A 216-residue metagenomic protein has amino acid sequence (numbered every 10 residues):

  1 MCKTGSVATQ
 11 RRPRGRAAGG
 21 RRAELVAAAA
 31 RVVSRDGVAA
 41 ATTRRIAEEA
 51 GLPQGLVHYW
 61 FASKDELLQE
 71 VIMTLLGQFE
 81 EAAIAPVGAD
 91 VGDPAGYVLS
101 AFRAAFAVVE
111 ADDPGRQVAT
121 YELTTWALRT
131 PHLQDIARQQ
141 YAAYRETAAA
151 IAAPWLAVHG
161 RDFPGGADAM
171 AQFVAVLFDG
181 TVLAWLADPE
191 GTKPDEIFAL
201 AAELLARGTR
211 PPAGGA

Functional and structural regions predicted by a protein language model:
M1-G20, R31, P212-A216: N-terminal intrinsically disordered/low-complexity leader segments
E24, A28-E66, E70: Helix-turn-helix
F61, E122-R129: Short helix-capping/turn signature of helix-turn-helix
E70, I84-Q117, A167-V174: Hydrophobic alpha-helical connector segments
M73-F79: Short, basic, alpha-helical segments at the C-terminal edge of helix-turn-helix-like DNA-binding modules
E80-E81, D113-Y121, P131-A157, A199: Amphipathic alpha-helical packing segments from all-alpha helical-bundle domains
D90, A127, W185-P189: Secondary-structure edge/capping motif, primarily at the C-terminal ends of alpha-helices and the immediately following
H132-R138, A142, W155-A216: Hydrophobic/aromatic-rich alpha-helical bundle segments in the mid-to-C-terminal region
